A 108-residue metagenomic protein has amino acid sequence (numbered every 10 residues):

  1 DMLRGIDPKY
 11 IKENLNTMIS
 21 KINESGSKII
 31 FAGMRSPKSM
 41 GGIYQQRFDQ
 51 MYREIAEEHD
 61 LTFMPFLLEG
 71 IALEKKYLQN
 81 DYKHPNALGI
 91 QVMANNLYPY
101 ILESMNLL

Functional and structural regions predicted by a protein language model:
D1-L108: Alpha-helical cap/lid subdomain in secreted, periplasmic, or secretory-pathway luminal O-acyl-processing enzymes
